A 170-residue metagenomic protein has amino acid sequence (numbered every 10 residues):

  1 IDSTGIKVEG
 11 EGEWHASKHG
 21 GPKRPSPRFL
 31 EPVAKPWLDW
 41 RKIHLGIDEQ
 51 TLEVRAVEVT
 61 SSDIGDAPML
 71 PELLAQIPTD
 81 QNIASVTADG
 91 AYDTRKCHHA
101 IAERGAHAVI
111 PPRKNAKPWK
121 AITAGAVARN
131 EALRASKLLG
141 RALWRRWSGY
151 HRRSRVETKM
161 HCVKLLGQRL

Functional and structural regions predicted by a protein language model:
I1-K114, P118-K120, G125, K164: Polybasic low-complexity intrinsically disordered regions
A126-L170: Short amphipathic alpha-helical "interface-anchor" segments enriched in bulky aromatics
